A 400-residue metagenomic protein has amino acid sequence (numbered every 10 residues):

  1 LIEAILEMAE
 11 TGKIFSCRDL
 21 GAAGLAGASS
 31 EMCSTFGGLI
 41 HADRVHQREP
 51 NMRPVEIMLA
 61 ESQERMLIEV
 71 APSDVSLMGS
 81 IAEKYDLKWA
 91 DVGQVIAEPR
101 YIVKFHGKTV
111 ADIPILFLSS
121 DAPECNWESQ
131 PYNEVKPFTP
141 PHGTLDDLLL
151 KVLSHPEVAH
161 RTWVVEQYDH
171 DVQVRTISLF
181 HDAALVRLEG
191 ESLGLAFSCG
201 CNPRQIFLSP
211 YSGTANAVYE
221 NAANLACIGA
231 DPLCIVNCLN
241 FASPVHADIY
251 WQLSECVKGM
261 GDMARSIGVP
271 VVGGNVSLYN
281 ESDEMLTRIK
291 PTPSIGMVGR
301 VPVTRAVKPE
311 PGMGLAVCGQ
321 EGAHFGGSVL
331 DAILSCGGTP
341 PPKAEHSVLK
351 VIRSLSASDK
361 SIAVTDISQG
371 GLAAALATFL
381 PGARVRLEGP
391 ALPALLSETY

Functional and structural regions predicted by a protein language model:
I2: Glycine-rich oxoanion-binding loops at beta->alpha junctions
E7, H46, E56, A60 (+2 more regions): A generic structural signal for ordered alpha-helices
E7-M8, L355: Short, conserved catalytic or adaptor-binding loops enriched in Gly and charged residues
T11: Conserved NAD(P)+-binding/catalytic subdomain of aldehyde/semialdehyde dehydrogenases
I14, R18-S154, C256-G259, M263 (+5 more regions): Glycine-/charge-enriched secondary-structure boundary and capping motifs
S129-A373, T378, A383-E388: Non-catalytic terminal/interface segments that mediate subunit docking, oligomerization, and allosteric communication
